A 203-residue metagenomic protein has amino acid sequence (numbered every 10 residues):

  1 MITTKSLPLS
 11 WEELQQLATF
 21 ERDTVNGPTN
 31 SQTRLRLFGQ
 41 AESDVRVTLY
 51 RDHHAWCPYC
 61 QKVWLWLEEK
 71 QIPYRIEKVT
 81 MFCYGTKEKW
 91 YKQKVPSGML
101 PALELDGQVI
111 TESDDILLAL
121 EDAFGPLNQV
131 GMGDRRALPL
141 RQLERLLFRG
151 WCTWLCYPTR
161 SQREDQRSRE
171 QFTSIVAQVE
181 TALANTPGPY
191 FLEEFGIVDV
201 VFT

Functional and structural regions predicted by a protein language model:
M1-Y190: GST-like domain detector, emphasizing the conserved glutathione-binding G-site in the N-terminal thioredoxin-like
E193-T203: GST superfamily/GST-like fold recognition
